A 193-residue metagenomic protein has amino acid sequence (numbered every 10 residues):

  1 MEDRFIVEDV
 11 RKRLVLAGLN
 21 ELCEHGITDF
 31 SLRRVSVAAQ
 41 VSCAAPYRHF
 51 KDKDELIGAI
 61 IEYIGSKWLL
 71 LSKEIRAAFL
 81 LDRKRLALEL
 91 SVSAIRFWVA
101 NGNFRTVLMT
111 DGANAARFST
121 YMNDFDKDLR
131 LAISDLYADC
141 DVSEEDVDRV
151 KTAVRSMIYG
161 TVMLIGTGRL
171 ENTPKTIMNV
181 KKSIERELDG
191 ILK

Functional and structural regions predicted by a protein language model:
M1-D9, N20: N-terminal intrinsically disordered/low-complexity leader segments
R13, A17, E21-E55, A59: Helix-turn-helix
R13, L22, I57-I64, L108 (+1 more regions): Alpha-helical DNA-contacting segments of helix-turn-helix folds
A17-E24, K67-A78, M157-L164: Solvent-exposed, amphipathic alpha-helical segments
A59, K73-N103, E144, K151-V154: Hydrophobic alpha-helical connector segments
S66-K73, R85, A115-D141, D148-T152 (+2 more regions): Amphipathic alpha-helical packing segments from all-alpha helical-bundle domains
I95, E145-T167, K175-E187: Hydrophobic alpha-helical segments that form the core of small-molecule binding pockets and/or dimer interfaces
F97-A116, M163-E171: Amphipathic alpha-helical segments used for helix-helix packing
